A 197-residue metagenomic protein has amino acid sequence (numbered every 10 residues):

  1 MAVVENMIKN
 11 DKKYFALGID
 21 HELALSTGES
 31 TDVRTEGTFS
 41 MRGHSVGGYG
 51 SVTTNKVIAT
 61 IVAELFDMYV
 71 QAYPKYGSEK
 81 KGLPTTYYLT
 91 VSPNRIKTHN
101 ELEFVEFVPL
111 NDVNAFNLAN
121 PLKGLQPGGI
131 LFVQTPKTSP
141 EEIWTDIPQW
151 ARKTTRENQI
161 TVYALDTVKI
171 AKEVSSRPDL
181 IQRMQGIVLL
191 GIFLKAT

Functional and structural regions predicted by a protein language model:
M1-T197: Active-site cofactor/cluster-binding pocket
